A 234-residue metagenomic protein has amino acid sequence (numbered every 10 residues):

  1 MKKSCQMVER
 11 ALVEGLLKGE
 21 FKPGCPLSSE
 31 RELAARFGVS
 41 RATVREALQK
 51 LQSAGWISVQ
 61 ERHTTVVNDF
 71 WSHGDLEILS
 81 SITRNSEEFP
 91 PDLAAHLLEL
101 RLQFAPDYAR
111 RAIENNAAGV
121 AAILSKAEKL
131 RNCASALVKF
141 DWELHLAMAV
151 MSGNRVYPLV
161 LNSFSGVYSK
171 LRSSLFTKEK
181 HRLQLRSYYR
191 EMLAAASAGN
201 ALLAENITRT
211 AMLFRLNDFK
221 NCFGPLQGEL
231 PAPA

Functional and structural regions predicted by a protein language model:
M1-Q103, L226: Short linear motifs at protein or domain termini
V13, L17-K18, A149, L193 (+1 more regions): Solvent-exposed, non-membrane alpha-helical residues enriched in polar/charged side chains
P23-C25, A121, P158-L161, A204-E205: Short, hydrophobic secondary-structure boundary micro-motifs
S29-E30, G153-R155, G199-N200: Short loop-to-helix capping motifs
F37, S152-G153, F223: A broad structural signal for alpha-helix termini and local helix breaks/kinks
W71-A147, S187-I207: All-alpha effector-binding/dimerization core of bacterial HTH-type transcriptional repressors
R84, E88, L100-N116, W142-H181 (+1 more regions): Hydrophobic, amphipathic alpha-helical faces that serve as interaction scaffolds
E128-K129, N162-A234: C-terminal all-alpha effector/ligand-binding and dimerization domain of prokaryotic HTH-type transcriptional repressors
